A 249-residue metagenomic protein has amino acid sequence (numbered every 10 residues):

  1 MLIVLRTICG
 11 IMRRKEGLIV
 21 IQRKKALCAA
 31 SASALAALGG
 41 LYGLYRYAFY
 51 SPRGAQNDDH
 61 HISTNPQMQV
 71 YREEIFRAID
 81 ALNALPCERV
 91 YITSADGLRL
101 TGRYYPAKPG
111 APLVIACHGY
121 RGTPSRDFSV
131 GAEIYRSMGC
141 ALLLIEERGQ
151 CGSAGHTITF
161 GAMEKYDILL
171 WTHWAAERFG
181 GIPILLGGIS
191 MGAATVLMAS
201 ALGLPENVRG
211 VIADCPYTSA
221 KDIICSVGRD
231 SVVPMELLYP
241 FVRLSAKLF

Functional and structural regions predicted by a protein language model:
A29-T93: An N-terminal hydrophobic leader/cap segment in hydrolases
A95-P106: A short loop-to-beta-strand scaffold at the N-terminal edge of the catalytic core in hydrolase folds
A111-G119: Short beta-strand element of the alpha/beta-hydrolase
Y120-I134, E147: The serine-hydrolase catalytic nucleophile loop
Y135-A154: Conserved alpha/beta-hydrolase
I158-F179: Alpha/beta-hydrolase active-site loop
F179-S190: Alpha/beta-hydrolase fold nucleophile elbow
M198-F249: Hydrolase active-site cap/lid region
